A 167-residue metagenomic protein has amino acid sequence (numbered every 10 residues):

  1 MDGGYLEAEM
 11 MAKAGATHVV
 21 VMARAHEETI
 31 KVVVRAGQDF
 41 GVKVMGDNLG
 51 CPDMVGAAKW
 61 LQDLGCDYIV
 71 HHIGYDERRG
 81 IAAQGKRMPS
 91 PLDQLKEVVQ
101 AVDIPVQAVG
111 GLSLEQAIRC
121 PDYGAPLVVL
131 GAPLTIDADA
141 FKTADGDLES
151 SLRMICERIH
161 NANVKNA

Functional and structural regions predicted by a protein language model:
M1, I30-C51, G85-A108, G146-A167: Alpha-helix-loop-beta-strand connector modules within alpha/beta enzyme cores
M1-A36: Glycine/small-residue-rich loop that forms an oxyanion/phosphate-binding "nest" at active or ligand-binding sites
G3-M11, C51-L64, A101-I104, A108 (+1 more regions): Catalytic cores of alpha/beta
A14-E27, Y68-I81, Y123-S151: Glycine-rich phosphate-binding active-site loops on the catalytic face of alpha/beta enzymes
A16-T17, F40-K43, C66-D67, V102-P105 (+1 more regions): Short, well-ordered coil/turn segments that N-cap beta-strands
R24, D47-C51, H72-D76, V109-E115 (+1 more regions): Active-site beta-loop-alpha junctions enriched in small/polar residues
K31-V33, G56-K59, G80-Q84, I118-R119 (+1 more regions): Short, well-ordered secondary-structure micro-motifs
L49-R87: Histidine/lysine/aspartate-rich catalytic loop segments that bind and position anionic ligands
